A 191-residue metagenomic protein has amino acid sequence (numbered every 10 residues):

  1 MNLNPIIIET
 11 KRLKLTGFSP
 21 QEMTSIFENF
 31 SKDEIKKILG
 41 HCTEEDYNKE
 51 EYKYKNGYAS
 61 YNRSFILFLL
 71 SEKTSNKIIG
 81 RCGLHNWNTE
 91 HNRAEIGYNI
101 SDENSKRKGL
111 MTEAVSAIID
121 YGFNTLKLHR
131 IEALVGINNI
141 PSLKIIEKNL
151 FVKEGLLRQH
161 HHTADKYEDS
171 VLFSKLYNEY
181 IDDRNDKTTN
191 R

Functional and structural regions predicted by a protein language model:
M1-K37, L67, S71-R191: Acyl-donor (CoA/ACP) binding surface of acyl/acetyltransferases
M23, Y47-E51, R63, V115: A structural signal for well-ordered alpha-helical scaffolds and beta->alpha junctions
E34-N56: Conserved GNAT-fold acetyl-CoA-binding loop/helix
E45-K49, G57-A59, N99-S101, N190: Juxtamembrane/interface motifs at transmembrane-helix termini
N56-L69: A short helix-loop-beta-strand connector motif used in the catalytic cores of GNAT acetyltransferases and, in some
